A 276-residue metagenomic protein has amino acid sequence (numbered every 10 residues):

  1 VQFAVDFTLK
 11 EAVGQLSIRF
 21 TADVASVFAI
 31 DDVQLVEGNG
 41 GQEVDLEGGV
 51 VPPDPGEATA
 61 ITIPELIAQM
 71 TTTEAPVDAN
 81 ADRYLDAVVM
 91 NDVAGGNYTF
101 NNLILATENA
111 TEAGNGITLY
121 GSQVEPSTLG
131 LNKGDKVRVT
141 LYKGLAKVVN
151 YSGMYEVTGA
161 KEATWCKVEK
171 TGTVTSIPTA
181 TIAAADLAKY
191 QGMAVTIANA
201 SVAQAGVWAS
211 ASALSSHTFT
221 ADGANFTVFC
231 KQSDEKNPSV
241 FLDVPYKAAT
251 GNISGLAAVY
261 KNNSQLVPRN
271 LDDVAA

Functional and structural regions predicted by a protein language model:
V1, Q15, T21-D23, Q42 (+1 more regions): Extracellular cell-wall/glycan-interacting regions and their flexible linkers
V1-V13, F28: Extracellular carbohydrate recognition and processing domains and analogous Trp-centered ligand-binding platforms
A4, A12, L35, E43 (+1 more regions): Detector for intrinsically disordered, low-structure N-terminal pre-sequences
V5, V13-A22, V33, L141: Extracellular beta-strand-rich recognition modules
T8-K10, T21, V36, M90 (+2 more regions): Solvent-exposed residues in well-ordered beta-strands and their adjoining turns, especially edge/terminal strands
F20-E43, N262-V267: Extracellular carbohydrate recognition
G41-A276: OB-fold nucleic-acid-binding modules
